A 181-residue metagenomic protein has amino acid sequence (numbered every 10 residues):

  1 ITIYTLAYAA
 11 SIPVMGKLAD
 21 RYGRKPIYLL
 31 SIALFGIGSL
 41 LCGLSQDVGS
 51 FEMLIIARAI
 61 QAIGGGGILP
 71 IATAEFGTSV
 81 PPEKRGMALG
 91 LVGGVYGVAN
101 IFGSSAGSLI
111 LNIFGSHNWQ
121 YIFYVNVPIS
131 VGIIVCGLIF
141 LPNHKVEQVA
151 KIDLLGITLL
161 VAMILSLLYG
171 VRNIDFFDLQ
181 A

Functional and structural regions predicted by a protein language model:
I1-T2, G97: Short, contiguous strand/loop micro-motifs
T2, A72, G137, S166-G170: Hydrophobic/aromatic residues in alpha-helical transmembrane segments
T2-G16, L69-T73: Central cavity-lining transmembrane alpha-helices of secondary-active solute carriers, predominantly the Major
T5, S11, S130-I133, L160-M163: Alpha-helical transmembrane segments of integral membrane proteins
M15, G103, I164: ATP/adenylate-binding site constellation spanning eukaryotic-like Ser/Thr protein kinases, ABC-transporter
A19-L155: Helix-loop-helix hairpins in multi-pass membrane proteins, especially solute transporters
K145-V146, V161-A181: Phenylalanine-glycine-rich, low-complexity intrinsically disordered regions, typified by the FG/GLFG repeat domains
